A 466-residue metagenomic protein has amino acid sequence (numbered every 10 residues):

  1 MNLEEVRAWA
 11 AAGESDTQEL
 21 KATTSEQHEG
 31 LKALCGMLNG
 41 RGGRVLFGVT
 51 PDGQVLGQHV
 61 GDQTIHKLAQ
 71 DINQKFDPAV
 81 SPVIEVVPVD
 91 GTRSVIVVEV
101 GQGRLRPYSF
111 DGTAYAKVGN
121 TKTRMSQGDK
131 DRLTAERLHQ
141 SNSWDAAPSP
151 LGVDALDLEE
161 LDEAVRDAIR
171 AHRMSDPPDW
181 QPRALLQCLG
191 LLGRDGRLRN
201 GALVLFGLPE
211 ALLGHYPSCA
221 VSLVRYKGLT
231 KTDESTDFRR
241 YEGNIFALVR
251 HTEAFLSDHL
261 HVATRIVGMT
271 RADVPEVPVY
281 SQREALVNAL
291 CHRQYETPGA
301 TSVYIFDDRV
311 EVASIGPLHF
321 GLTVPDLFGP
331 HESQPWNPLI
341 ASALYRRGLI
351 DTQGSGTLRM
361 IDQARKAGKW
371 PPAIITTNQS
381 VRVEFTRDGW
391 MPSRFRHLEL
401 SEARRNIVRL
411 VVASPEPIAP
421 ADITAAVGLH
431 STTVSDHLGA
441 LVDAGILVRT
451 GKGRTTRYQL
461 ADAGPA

Functional and structural regions predicted by a protein language model:
M1-V97, G103-R106, F206: Polybasic/polar functional segments that serve as interface/processing modules
K75, A79-L156, E296-A300, D351-G354 (+2 more regions): Intrinsically disordered, low-complexity regulatory tails
V118-G299, Y304-Q334, G356, K369: Active-site helix-to-loop segments that bind/position phosphate- or nucleotide-bearing substrates and donors across
V277, L429-A440: Short amphipathic alpha-helical interaction segments
R387-V408: Short alpha-helical segments that sit at the start of domains
S401, K452-A466: Short, cationic-aromatic polyanion-contact patches
E416-A426: Short acidic, hydrophobic short linear motifs in intrinsically disordered regions
V442-K452: A short, conserved structural fragment
